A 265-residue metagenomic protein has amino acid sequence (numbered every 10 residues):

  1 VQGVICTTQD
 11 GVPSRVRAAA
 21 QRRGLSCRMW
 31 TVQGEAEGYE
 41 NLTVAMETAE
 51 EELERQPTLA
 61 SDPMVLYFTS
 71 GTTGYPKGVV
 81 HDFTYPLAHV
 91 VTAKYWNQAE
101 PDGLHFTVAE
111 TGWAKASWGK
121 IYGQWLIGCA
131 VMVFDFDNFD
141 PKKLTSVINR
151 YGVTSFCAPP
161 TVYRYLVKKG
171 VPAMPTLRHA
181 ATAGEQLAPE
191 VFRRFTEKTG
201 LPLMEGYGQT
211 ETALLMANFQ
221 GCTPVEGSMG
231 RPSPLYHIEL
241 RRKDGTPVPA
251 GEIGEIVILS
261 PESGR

Functional and structural regions predicted by a protein language model:
V1, A45-M46, T69, P86: Adenylate-forming
V1-T7, K77-V80, T107, A130-D137 (+1 more regions): Short beta-strand->loop structural element characteristic of the AMP-binding/adenylate-forming
C6-A60: ANL superfamily adenylate-forming
P57, M64-A88: Conserved AMP-binding A3 loop
P63, T69-T72, H105, I148 (+5 more regions): Conserved S/T- and glycine-rich ATP-binding loop of Class I adenylate-forming
L87-T107, T111-T154, K169: Conserved AMP-binding/adenylation subdomain of ANL enzymes
L126, V153-A158, V167-V225, H237 (+1 more regions): Gly/Ser/Thr-rich phosphate-binding loop
R231-L235, T246-R265: Conserved ATP/PPi-binding loop(s) of AMP-dependent carboxylate-activating enzymes
